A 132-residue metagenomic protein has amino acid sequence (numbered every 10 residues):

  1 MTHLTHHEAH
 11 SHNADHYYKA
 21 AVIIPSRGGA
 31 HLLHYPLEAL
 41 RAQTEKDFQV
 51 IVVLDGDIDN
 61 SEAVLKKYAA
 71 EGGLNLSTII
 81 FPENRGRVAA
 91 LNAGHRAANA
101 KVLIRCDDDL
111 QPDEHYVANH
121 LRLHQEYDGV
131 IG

Functional and structural regions predicted by a protein language model:
M1-A39: N-proximal low-complexity "stem/linker" segments adjacent to membrane-targeting elements
H31, D59-Y68, H115: Acidic helix N-cap motif at the loop->helix transition within catalytic regions of sugar-transfer enzymes
E38-D47: Short, acidic, metal-binding catalytic loop of nucleotide-sugar glycosyltransferases
F48-D57, I79-F81: Short beta-strand/loop segment that forms part of the nucleotide-sugar
L54-A63, L110: A conserved acidic beta->alpha catalytic loop
F81-A98: Glycine-rich, basic loop-to-helix element that forms the pyrophosphate-binding segment of sugar-nucleotide handling
L103: Short aromatic/hydrophobic "clamp" motif used to bind/position activated sugar donors
H115-G132: Conserved donor NDP-sugar-binding/catalytic core segment of glycosyltransferases
